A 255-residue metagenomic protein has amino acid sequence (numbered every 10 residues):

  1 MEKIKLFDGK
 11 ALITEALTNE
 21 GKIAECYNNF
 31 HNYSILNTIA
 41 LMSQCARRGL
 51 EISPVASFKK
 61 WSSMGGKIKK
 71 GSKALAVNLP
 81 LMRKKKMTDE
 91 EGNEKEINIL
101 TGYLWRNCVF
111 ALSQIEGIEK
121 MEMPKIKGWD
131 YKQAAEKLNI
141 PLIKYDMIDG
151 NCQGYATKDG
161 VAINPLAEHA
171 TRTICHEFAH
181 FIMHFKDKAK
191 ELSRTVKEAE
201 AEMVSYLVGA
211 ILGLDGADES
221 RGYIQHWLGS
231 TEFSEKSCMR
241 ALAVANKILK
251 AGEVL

Functional and structural regions predicted by a protein language model:
M1-L255: N-terminal accessory/interface modules of nucleic-acid-binding and processing proteins
